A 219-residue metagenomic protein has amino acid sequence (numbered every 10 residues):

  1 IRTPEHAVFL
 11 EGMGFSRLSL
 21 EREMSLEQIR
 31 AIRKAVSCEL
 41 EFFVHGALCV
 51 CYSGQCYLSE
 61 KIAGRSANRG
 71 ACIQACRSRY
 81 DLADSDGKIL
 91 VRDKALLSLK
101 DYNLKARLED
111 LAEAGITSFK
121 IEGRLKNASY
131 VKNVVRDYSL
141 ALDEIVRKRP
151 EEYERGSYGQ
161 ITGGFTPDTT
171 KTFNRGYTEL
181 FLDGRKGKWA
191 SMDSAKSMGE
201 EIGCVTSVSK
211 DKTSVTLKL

Functional and structural regions predicted by a protein language model:
I1-F9: N-terminal active-site wall of soluble small-molecule enzyme domains
V8-L219: Surface-exposed amphipathic alpha-helical tracts and adjacent flexible/coil segments at the periphery of soluble enzymes
